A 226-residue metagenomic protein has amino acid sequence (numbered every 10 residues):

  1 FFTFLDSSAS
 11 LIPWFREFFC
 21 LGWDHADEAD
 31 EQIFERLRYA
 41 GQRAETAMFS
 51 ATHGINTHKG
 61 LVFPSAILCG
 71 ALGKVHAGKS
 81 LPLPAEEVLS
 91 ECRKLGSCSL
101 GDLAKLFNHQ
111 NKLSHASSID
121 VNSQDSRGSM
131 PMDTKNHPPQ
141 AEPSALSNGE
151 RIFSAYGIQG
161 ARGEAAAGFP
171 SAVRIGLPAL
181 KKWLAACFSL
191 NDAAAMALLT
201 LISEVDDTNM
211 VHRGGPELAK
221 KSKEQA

Functional and structural regions predicted by a protein language model:
F1-D30, F34, L72-A226: Phosphate-rich cofactor/ligand-interacting catalytic cores and adjacent structured alpha/beta frameworks
F15-K74: Long, hydrophobic/aromatic-enriched structural stretches that serve as scaffold segments
